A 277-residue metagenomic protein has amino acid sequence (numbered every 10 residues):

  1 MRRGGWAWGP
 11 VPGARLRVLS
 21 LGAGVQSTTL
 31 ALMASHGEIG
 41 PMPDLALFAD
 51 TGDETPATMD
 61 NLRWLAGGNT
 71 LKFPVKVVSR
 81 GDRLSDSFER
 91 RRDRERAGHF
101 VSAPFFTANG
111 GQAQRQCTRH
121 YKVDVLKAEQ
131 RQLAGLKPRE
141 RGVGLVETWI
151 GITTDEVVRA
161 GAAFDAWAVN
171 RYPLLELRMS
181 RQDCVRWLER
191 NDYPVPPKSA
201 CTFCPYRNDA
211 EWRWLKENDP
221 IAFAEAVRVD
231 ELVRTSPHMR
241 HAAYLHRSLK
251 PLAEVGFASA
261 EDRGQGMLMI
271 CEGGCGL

Functional and structural regions predicted by a protein language model:
M1-L277: Nucleotide-activated chemistry modules centered on ATP-dependent adenylation/adenylyltransferase
